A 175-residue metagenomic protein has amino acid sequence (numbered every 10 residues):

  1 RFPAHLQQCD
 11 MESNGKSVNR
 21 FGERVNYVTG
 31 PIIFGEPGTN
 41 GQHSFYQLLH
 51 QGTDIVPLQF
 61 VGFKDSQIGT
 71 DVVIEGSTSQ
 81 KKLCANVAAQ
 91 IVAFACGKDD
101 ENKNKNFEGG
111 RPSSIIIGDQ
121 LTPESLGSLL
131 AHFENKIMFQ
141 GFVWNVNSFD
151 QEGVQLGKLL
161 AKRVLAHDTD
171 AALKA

Functional and structural regions predicted by a protein language model:
R1-A175: A SIS-like phosphosugar-recognition module
